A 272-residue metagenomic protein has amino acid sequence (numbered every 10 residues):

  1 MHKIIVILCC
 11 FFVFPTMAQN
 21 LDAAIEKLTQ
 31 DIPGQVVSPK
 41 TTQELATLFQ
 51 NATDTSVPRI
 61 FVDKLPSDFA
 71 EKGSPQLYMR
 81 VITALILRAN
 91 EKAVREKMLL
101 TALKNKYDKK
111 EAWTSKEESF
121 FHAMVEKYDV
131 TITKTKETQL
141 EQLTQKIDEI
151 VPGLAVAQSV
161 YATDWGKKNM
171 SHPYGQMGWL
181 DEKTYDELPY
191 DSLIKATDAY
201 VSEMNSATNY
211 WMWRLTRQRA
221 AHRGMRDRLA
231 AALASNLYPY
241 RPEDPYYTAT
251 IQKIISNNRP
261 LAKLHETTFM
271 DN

Functional and structural regions predicted by a protein language model:
I4-V13: Sec-dependent N-terminal signal peptides
F14-A18: Sec/Tat signal peptide C-region and signal peptidase I cleavage site
Q19-A157, Y161-N272: Catalytic cores of secreted/periplasmic lytic hydrolases that degrade extracellular macromolecules
